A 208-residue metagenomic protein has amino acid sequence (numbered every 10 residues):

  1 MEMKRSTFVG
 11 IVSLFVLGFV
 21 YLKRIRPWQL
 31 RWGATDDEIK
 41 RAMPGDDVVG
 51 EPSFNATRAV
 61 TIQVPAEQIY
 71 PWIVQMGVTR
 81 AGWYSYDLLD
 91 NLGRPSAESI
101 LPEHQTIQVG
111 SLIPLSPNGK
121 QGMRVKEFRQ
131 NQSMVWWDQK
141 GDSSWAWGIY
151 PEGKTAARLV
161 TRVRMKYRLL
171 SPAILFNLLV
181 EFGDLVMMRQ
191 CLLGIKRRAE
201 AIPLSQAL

Functional and structural regions predicted by a protein language model:
M1-R5: N-terminal Lys/Arg-rich, disordered targeting/topogenic segments
T7-G10, L14-L112, G194, A201 (+1 more regions): Hydrophobic ligand-binding cavity/cleft-lining segments
W32, I39, D138-R197: Beta-strand/loop substructures that line and gate deep hydrophobic ligand-binding cavities in soluble
N55-A56, Q121, D142-W147: Short, surface-exposed coil-to-beta transition loops
Q63-E67, E127-N131, I149-R158, R197-L204: A short, structured loop/turn motif at beta-sheet edges
E67, T79, Q130-S133, D142: Short, charged/polar surface micro-motifs in flexible loops or helix N-caps
S111-L112, M134-K140: Short beta-strand segments that buttress and anchor functional surface loops
S116-G122: Short coil-to-beta-strand transition motifs
